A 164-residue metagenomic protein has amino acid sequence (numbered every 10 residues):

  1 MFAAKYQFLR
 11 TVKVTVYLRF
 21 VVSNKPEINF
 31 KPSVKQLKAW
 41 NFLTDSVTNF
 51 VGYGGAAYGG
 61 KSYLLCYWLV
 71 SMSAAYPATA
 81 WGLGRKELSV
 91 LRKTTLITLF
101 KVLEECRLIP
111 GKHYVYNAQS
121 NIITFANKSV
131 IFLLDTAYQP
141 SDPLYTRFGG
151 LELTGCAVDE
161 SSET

Functional and structural regions predicted by a protein language model:
F2-T164: Phosphate/NTP-binding elements of NTP-utilizing enzymes
